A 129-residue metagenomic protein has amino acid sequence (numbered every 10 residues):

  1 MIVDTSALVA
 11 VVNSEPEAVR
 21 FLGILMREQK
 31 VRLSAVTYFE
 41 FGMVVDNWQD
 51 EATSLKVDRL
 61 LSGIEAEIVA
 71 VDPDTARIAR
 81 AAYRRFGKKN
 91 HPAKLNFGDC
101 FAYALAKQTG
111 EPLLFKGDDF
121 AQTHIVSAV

Functional and structural regions predicted by a protein language model:
M1-L33, D46-R59: Short, well-structured N-terminal submotif of metal-dependent ribonuclease cores
L8-V9, Y38, F120-A121: A generic structural signal for short hydrophobic patches within well-formed alpha-helices
P16, V36, V71-D74, G98 (+1 more regions): Short beta->alpha linker loops
L22-G23, R59-S62, Y83-K89: Glycine/charged-rich beta-loop-alpha catalytic/anionic-binding loops adjacent to active sites
K30-R32, E65-V69: Short loop->beta-strand "edge-of-pocket" segments that line small-molecule binding or catalytic clefts across diverse
E67-P112: Active-site neighborhoods of divalent-metal-dependent phosphate/nucleic-acid chemistry enzymes
Y103-V129: Acidic, PIN/NYN-like endoribonuclease modules and their adjacent C-terminal/linker elements
